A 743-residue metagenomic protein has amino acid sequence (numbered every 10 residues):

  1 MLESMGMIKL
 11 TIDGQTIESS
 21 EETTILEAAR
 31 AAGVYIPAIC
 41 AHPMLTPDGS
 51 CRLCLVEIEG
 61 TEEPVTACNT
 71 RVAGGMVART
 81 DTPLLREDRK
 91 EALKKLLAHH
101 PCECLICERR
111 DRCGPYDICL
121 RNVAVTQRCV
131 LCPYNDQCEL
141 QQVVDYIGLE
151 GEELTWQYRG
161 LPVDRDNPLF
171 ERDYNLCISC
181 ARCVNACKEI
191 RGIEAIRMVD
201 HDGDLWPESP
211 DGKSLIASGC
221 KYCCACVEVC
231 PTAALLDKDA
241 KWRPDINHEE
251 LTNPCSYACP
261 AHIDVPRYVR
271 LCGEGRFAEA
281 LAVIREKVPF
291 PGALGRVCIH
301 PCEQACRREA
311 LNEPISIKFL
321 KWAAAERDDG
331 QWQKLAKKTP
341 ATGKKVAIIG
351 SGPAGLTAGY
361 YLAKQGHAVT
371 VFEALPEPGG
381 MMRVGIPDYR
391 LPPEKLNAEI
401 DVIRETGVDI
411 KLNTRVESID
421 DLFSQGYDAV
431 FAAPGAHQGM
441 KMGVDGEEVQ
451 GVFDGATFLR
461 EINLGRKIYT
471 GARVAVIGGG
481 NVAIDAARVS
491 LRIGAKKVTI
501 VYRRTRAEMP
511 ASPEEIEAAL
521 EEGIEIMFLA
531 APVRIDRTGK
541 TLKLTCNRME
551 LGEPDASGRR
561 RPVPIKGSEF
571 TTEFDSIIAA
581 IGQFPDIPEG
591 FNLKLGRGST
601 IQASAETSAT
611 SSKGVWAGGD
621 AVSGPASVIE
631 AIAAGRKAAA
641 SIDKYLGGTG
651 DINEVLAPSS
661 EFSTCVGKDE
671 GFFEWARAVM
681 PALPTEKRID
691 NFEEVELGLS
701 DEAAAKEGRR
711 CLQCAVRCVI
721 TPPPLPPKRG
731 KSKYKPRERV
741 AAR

Functional and structural regions predicted by a protein language model:
R52, T61-T370, A374-L375, M382-Y389 (+4 more regions): Fe-S ferredoxin-like electron-transfer domains and their immediately adjacent linker/connector regions across
N247-C255, E517-G523, A531-T538, E550-G552 (+3 more regions): Mid-to-C-terminal Rossmann-like scaffold of FAD/NAD(P)H-dependent oxidoreductases
E279, P340, K345-I349, N397-V444 (+4 more regions): Feature captures the FAD/FMN-dependent oxidoreductase FAD-binding
A324-P340, A398-R415, G439-I493, L595-S612: Glycine-rich dinucleotide-binding loop and its adjacent helix/turn
G350-P353, G479-G480, D620: Glycine-rich Rossmann-fold phosphate-binding loop(s) that bind the pyrophosphate of adenine dinucleotide cofactors
A368-K411, A487-R534, G650-C665: Rossmann-like dinucleotide-binding cores of NAD(P)H-dependent redox enzymes
E448-A472, P554-P625, I629-A633, C665-G667: FAD-site-proximal beta/loop scaffold in flavoenzymes
A631-Y645: An active-site-proximal "capping" alpha-helix that borders the catalytic cofactor pocket
